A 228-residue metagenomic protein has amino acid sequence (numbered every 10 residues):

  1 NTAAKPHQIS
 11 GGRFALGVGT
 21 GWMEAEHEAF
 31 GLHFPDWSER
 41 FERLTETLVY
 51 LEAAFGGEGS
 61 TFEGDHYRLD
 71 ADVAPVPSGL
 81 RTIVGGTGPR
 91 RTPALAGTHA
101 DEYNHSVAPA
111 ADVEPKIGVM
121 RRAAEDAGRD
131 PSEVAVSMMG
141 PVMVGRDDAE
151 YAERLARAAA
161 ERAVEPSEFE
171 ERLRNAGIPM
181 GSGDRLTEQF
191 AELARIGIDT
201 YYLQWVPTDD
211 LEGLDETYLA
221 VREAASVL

Functional and structural regions predicted by a protein language model:
N1-L228: Active-site-adjacent structural elements that line small-molecule/cofactor binding pockets in enzymes
